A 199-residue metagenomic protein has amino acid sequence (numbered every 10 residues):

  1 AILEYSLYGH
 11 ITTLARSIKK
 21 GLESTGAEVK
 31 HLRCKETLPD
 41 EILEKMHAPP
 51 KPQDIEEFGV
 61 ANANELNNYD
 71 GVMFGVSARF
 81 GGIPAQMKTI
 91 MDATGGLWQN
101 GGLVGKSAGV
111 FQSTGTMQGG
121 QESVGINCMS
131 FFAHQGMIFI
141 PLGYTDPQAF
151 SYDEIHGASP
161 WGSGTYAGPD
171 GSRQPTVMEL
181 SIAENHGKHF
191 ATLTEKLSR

Functional and structural regions predicted by a protein language model:
A1-G102, Y166, D170-R199: N-terminal beta1-alpha1-beta2 submodule of the flavodoxin-like/Rossmannoid cofactor-binding fold
V104-H156: Short, glycine-/small-residue-rich phosphate/pyrophosphate-handling segment
I155-A167: Mobile gating loops/cap/lid regions near enzyme active sites that modulate substrate access
